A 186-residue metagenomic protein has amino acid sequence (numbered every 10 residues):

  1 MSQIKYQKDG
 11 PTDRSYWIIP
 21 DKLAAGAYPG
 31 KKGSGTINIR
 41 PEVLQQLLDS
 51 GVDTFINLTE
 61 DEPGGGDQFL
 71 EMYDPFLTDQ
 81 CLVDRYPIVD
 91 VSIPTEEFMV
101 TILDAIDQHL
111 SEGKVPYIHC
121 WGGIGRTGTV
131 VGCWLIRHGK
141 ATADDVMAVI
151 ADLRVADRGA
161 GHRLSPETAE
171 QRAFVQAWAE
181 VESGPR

Functional and structural regions predicted by a protein language model:
M1-Y117, T129-R186: Cys-dependent protein tyrosine phosphatase-like superfamily
C120: Short cysteine clusters
G123: Conserved G/P- and acidic residue-centered "switch" motifs that form tight phosphate/ATP-binding loops in soluble
R126: Conserved SAM/SAH-binding loop-helix junction of Class I S-adenosyl-L-methionine-dependent methyltransferases
